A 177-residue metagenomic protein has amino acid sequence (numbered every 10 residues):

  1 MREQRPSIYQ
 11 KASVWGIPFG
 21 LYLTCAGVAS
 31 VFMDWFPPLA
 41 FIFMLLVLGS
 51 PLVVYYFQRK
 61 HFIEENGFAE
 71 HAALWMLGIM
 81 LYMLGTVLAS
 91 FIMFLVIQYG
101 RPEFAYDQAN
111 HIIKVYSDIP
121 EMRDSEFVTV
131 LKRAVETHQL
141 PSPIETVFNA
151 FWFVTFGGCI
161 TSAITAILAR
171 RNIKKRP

Functional and structural regions predicted by a protein language model:
M1-F62: Transmembrane alpha-helical insertion/packing segments
M1-R5, A169-P177: Short, charged juxtamembrane terminal tails flanking transmembrane helices
P18, Y22-S30, S50, G85-M93 (+3 more regions): Alpha-helical transmembrane segments of multipass membrane proteins
Q58-L74, Q98: Membrane-helix interface/capping segments
W75-E103: Juxtamembrane "helix-exit" motif at the C-terminal end of transmembrane alpha-helices
I92-P120: Functional transmembrane-helix hotspots
Y116-S142: Short membrane-interface loop/juxtamembrane segments of multi-pass integral membrane proteins
R133-C159: Individual transmembrane alpha-helix segments
